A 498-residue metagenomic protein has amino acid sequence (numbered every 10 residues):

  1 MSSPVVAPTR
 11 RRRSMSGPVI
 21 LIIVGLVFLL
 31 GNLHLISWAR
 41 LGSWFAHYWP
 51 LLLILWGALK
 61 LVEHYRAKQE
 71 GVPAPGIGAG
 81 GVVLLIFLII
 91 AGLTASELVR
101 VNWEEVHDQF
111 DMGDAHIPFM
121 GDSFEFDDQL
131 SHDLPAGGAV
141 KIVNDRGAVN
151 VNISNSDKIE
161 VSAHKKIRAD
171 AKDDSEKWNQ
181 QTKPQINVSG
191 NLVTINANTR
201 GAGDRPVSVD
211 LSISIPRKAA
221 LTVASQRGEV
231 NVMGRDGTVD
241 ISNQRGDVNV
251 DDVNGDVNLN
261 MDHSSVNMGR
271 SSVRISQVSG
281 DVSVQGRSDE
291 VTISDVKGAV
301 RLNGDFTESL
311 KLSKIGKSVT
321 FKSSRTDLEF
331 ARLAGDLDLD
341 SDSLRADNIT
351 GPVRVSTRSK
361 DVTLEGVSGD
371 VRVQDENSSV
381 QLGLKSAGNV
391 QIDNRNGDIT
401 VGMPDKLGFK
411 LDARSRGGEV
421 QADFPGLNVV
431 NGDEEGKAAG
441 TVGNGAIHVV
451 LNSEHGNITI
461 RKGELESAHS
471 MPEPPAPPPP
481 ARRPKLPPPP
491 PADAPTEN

Functional and structural regions predicted by a protein language model:
M1-D170, I195-D210, K218-A220, A224 (+4 more regions): Alpha-helical transmembrane segments and their membrane-interface anchoring/capping motifs
S123-E125, P184, Q381-G383: Transition segment at domain starts
N155, Q185-T194, G432-E434, G443-N444: Short, ordered beta-strand-loop transition motifs
I159, N191-V193, V420, I458: Hydrophobic residues embedded in beta-strands of well-ordered beta-sheets
H164-N254, N258-D262, R274-S276: Non-cytosolic head/periplasmic domains of membrane-anchored proteins
W178-Q181, N198, A202, S214 (+4 more regions): Short, surface-exposed interaction patches in beta-rich subdomains that mediate adhesion/assembly near membranes
